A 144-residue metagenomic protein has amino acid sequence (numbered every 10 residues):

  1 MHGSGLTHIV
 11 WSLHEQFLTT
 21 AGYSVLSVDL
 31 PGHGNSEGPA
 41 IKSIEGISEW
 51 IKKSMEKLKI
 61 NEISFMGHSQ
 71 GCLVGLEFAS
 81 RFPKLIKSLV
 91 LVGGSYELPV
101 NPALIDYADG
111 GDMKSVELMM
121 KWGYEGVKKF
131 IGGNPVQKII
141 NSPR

Functional and structural regions predicted by a protein language model:
M1-E37: Conserved HGGG/HGGXW glycine-rich cap/lid loop of the alpha/beta-hydrolase fold
H2-S4, I63, G67-S69: Conserved alpha/beta-hydrolase "nucleophile elbow" surrounding the catalytic nucleophile
L26-V28, H68, V92: The conserved SAM/SAH-binding core of class I Rossmann-like methyltransferase domains, concentrating on the hydrophobic
D29, S64, K87-V90: Residue in the alpha/beta-hydrolase core beta-strand immediately N-terminal to the catalytic nucleophile
E37-S48: Catalytic nucleophile-loop/oxyanion-hole region of alpha/beta-hydrolase and closely related hydrolase-like folds
G46-I63: Conserved acidic catalytic loop of the alpha/beta-hydrolase fold
L73-L118: Flexible "cap/lid" loop of the alpha/beta hydrolase fold
P99-R144: Conserved alpha/beta-hydrolase catalytic His-Asp/Glu region
